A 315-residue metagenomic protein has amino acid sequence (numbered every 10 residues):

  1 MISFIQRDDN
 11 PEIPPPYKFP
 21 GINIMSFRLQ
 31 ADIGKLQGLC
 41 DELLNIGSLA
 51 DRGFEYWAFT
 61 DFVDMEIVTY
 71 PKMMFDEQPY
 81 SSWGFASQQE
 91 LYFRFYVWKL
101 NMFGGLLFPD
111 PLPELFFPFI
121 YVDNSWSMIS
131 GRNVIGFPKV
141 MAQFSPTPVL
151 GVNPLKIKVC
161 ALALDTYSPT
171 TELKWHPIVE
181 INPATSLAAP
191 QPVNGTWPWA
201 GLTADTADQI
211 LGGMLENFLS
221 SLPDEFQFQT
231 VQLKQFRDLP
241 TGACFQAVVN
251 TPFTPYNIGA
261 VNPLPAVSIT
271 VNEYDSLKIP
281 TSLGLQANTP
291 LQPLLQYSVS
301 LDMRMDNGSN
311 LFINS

Functional and structural regions predicted by a protein language model:
I2-N10, S127-S315: Interaction-surface and assembly-scaffold signal
N10-P71: N-terminal ordered "arm"
Y17, Y56-W57, Y70, Y80 (+7 more regions): Sequence-level detector for tyrosine residue identity
F27-L29, F95, V231: Generic detection of short hydrophobic beta-strand segments and adjacent strand-loop junctions
A31-G34, N45, N124, I269 (+1 more regions): Poly-acidic low-complexity segments
R52-P113: Extended, compositionally biased
G53, P79, V122, T171 (+1 more regions): Acidic, low-complexity intrinsically disordered regions
R94-G151: Hydrophobic alpha-helical segments and helix pairs
